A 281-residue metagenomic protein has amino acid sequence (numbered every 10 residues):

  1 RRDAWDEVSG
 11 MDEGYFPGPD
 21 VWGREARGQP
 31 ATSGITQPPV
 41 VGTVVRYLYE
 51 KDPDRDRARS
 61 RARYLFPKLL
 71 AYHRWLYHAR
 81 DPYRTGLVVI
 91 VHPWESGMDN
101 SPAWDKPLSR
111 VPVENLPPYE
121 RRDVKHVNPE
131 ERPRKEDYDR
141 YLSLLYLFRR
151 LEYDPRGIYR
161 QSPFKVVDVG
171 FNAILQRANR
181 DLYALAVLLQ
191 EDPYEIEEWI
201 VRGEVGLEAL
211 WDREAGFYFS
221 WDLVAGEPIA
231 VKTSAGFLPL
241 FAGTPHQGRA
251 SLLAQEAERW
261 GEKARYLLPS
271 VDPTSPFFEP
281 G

Functional and structural regions predicted by a protein language model:
R1, R55-L76, A178, L182 (+2 more regions): Extended, well-ordered alpha-helical scaffold segments
R1, V40-R57, A173-E191, L238-G248: Well-ordered alpha-helical scaffold segments within catalytic/enzyme domains
R2-A31, L87-V166, V205-G281: Extended glycan-interaction surfaces of carbohydrate-active proteins
Q29, T36-R110: Internal, well-ordered domain-core segments that constitute the primary functional module of diverse proteins
T32-V40, Y64-K68, V166-A178, A230-S234: Aromatic- and histidine-enriched alpha-helix N-cap/loop-to-helix transition segments that scaffold the rims
E50-D54, D81, V187-E191, D212 (+2 more regions): Short, flexible helix-adjacent loops and helix caps
L145-Y146, L151-G206: C-terminal transactivation domains of fungal Zn(2)-Cys(6)
